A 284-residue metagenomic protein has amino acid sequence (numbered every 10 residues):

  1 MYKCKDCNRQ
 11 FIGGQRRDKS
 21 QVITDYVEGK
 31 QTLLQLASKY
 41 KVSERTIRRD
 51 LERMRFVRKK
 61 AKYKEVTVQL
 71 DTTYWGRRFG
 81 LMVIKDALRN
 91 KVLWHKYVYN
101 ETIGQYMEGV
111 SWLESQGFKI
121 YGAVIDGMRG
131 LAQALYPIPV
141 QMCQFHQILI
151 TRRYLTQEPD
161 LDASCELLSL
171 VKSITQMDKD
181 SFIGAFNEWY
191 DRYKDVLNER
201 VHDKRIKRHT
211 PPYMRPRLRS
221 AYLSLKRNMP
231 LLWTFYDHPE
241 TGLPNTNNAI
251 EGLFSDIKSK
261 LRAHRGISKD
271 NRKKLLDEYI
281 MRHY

Functional and structural regions predicted by a protein language model:
M1-F79: Short, positively charged, Gly/Tyr-enriched micro-motifs that form contact patches at catalytic or ligand/partner
K3, R45-R49, I138-C143, H264: Core catalytic machinery and nucleic-acid-binding channels of phosphodiester-processing enzymes
I12-G13, N90-H95, R265: Short small-residue beta-strand/loop micro-motif enriched in glycine and branched aliphatics
D18-K19, I23, F118-M128, L135 (+1 more regions): Acidic/histidine-rich catalytic cores and adjacent linkers of DNA breakage/strand-transfer/modification proteins
L33-Q35, K91-H95, V171: Short acidic, glycine/Ser/Thr-rich loop/turn "cap" segments at secondary-structure junctions
T46-R129, Q133, P137, N228 (+1 more regions): RNase H-like nuclease fold core
G122-L168: Conserved beta-strand -> loop -> alpha-helix junction used to position metal-binding or nucleic-acid-contacting
